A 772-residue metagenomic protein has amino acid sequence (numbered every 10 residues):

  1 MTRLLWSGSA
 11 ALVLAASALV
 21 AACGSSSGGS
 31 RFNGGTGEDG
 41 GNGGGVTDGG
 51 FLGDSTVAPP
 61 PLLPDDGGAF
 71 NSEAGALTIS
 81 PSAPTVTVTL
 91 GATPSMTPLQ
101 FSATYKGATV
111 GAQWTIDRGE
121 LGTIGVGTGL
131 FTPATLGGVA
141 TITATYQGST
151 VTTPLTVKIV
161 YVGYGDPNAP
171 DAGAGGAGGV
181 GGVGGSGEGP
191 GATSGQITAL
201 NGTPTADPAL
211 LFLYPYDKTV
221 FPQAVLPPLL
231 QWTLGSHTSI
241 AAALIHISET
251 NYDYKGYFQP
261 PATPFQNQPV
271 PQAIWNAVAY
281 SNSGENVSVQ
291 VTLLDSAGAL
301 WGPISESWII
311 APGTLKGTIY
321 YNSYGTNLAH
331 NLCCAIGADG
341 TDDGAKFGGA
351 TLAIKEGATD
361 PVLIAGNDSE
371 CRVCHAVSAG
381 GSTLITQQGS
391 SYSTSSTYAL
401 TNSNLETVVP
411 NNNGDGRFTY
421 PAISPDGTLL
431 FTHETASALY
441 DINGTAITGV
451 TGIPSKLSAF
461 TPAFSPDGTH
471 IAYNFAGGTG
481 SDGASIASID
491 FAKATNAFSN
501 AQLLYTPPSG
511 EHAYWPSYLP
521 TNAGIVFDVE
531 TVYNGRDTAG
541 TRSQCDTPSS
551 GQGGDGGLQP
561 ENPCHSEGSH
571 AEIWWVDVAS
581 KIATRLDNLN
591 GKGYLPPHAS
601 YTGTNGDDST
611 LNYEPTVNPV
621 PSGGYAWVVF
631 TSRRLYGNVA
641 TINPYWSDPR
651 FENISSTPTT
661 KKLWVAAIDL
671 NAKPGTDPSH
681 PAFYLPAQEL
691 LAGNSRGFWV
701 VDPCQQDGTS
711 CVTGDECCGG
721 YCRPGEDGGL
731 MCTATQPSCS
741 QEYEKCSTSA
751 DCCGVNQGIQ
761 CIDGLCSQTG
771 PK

Functional and structural regions predicted by a protein language model:
M1-L12: Bacterial N-terminal signal peptides that target proteins for export
W6, A15-T87, E120-G125, G129-T132 (+5 more regions): Ser/Thr-rich, Pro/Gly/Ala-heavy low-complexity intrinsically disordered linkers and tails of secreted extracellular
P64-T104, T150-N201: Short S/T/G/P-enriched beta-strand
G107-E120, I245-I247: Change to "...patches in solvent-exposed regions of secreted, membrane-anchored, or virion-exposed structural
G129-T135, Q272-N276: Short, hydrophobic beta-strand segments
G137-G148: A short beta-strand micro-motif common to beta-rich folds, especially ectodomain repeats
V162-S710, T733-P737, S767-K772: Sequence signature of WD/YWTD-type beta-propeller architectures
P703-K772: Secreted, cysteine-rich disulfide-bonded mini-domains of extracellular proteins
